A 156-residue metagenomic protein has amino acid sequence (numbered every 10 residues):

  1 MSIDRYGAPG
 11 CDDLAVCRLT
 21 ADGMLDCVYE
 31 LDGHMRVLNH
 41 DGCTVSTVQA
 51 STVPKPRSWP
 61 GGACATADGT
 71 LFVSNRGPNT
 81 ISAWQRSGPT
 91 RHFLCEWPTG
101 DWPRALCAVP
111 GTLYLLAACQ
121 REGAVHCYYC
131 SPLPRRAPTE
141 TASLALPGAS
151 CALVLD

Functional and structural regions predicted by a protein language model:
M1-Y6, V45-A50, H92-P98, R136-L146: Beta-propeller fold detector
R5-L25, T52-D68, W97-Y114, L144-D156: Beta-rich, blade/repeat-based domains predominating in secreted/periplasmic proteins but also intracellular
A21-D22, C27-L31, L71-G77, A117-Q120: Conserved beta-strand positions in repeat-built beta-propeller and related beta-rich domains
E30-F72: Long, well-ordered mid-to-C-terminal structural blocks that present hydrophobic/aromatic surfaces
G33-R36, N79-I81, G123-V125: Structural signal for beta-propeller blades
L38-V45, W84-T90, Y128-R135: Short loop/turn segments immediately following beta-strands, especially the blade-tip and inter-blade linker loops
R76-G111: Intrinsically disordered, low-complexity segments enriched in Gly and acidic/Ser/Thr residues that form flexible
Q120-P132, A137-D156: Blade-level signature of beta-propeller repeat domains, shared across WD40, Kelch, NHL, RCC1 and BNR/Asp-box propellers
